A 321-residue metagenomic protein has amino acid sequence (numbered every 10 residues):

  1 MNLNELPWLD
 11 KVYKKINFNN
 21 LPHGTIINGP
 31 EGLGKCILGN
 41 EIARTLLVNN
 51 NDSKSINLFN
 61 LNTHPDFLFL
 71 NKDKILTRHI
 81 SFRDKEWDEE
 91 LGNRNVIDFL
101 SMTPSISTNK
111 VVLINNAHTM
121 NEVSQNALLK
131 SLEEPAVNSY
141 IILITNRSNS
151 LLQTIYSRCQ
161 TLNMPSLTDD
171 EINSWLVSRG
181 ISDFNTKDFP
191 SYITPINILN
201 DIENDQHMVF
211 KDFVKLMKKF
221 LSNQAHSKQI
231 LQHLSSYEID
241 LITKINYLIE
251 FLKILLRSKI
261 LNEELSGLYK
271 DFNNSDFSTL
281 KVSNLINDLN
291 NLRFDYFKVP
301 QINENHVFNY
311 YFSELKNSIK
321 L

Functional and structural regions predicted by a protein language model:
M1-F59, V137-Y140, N146-L321: Charged, glycine-rich active-site and insertion segments that engage polyanionic ligands
M1-V123: Clamp-loader machinery-focused feature within the broader ASCE/P-loop NTPase space
I27, I114, L128-L129, T145: Hydrophobic residues in beta-strands of the RecA-like P-loop NTPase core, especially within AAA+ ATPase
D98, K130, S157: Conserved adenine-binding aromatic site and its adjacent loop/helix in ATP-hydrolyzing domains
S101, N126-L143: Conserved catalytic/switch belt of AAA+ P-loop NTPases
M102, I106, E134, D295-K298: Membrane-interface junctions
T119-M120, E134, S150: Residues immediately C-terminal
